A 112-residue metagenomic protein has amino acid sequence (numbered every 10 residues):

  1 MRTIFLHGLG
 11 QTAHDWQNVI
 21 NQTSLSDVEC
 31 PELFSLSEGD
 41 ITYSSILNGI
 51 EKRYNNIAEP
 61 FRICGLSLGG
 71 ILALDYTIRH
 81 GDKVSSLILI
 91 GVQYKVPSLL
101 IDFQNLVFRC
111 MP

Functional and structural regions predicted by a protein language model:
R2-G8: Short beta-strand element of the alpha/beta-hydrolase
G8-Q11, S67: Active-site glycine-rich loops that stabilize anionic/oxyanionic intermediates across multiple enzyme folds
G10-N18: Serine-hydrolase catalytic-loop signature spanning alpha/beta hydrolases and amidase-signature enzymes
Q17-I20, E29-R62: Active-site loop/oxyanion-hole signature of alpha/beta-hydrolase fold enzymes
N18, D75-R79: Active-site signature of alpha/beta-hydrolase-fold catalytic machinery across serine- and Asp/Cys-nucleophile hydrolases
I63-G65, I90: Short beta-strand immediately N-terminal to the catalytic nucleophile in serine-hydrolase-like folds
G65-G69, A73: Gly/Ala-rich beta-loop-alpha elbow adjacent to hydrolase catalytic centers
I78, S86-P112: Flexible "cap/lid" loop of the alpha/beta hydrolase fold
